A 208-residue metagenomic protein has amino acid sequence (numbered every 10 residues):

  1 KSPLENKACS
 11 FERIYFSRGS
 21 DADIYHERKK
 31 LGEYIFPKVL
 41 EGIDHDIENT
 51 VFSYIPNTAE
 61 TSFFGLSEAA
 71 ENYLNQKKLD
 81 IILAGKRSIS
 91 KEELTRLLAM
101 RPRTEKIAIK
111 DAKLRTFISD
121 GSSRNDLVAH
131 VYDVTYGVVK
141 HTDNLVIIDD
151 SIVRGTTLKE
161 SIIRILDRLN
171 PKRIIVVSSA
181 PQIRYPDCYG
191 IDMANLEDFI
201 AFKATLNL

Functional and structural regions predicted by a protein language model:
K1-L208: PRPP-associated nucleotide enzymes
